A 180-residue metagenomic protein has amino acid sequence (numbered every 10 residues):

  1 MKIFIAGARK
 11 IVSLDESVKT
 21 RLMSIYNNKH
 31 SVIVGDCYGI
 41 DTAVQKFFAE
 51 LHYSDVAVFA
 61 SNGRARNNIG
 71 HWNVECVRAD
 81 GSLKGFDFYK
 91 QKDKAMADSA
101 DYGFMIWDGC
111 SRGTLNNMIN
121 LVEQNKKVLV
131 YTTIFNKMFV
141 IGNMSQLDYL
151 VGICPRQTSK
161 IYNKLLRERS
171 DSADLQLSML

Functional and structural regions predicted by a protein language model:
M1-R9, V34: Short, hydrophobic/glycine-enriched beta-strand segments
I11-S170: Acidic/glycine-enriched connector segments
S172-Q176: Serine hydrolase/lipase
